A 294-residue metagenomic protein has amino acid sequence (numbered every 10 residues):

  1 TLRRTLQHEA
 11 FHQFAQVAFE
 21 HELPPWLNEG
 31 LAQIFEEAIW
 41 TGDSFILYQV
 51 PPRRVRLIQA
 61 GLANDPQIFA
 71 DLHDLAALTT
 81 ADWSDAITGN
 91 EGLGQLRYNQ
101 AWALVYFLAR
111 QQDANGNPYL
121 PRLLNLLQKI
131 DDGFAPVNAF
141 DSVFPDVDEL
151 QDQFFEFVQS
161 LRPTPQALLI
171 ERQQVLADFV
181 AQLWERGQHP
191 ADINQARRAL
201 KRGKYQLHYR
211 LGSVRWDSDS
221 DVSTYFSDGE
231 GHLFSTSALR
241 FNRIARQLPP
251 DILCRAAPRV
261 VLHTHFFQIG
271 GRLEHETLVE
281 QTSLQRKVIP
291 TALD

Functional and structural regions predicted by a protein language model:
T1, E20-D192: Acidic/His/Gly-enriched intrinsically disordered linker/tail segments that often contain short helix/coil "MoRF-like"
L2-F11: Short alpha-helix carrying the canonical HExxH Zn2+-binding catalytic motif
F11-H12, Q33: A broadly conserved amphipathic alpha-helix scaffold signal in soluble, globular proteins
Q13-V17: Short alpha-helical functional segments enriched in proximate histidine and acidic residues
G92, Q128-D294: Beta/coil-rich, acidic/histidine-enriched accessory regions frequently appended to metallopeptidases
